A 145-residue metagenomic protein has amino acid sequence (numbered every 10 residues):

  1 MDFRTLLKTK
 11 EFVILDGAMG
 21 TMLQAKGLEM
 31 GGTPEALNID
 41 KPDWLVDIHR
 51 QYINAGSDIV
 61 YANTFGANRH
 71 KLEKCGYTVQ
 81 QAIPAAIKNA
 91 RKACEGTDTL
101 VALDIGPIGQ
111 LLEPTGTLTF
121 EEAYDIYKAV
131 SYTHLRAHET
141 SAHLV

Functional and structural regions predicted by a protein language model:
M1-A25, R91, E95: N-terminal amphipathic alpha-helix/helix-capping segment at the start of soluble metabolic enzymes
E11-F12, S57-D58, T97-T99: Short, well-ordered coil/turn segments that N-cap beta-strands
I14-D16, V60-A62, V101-L103: Hydrophobic faces of well-ordered beta-strands that scaffold small-molecule active sites in alpha/beta enzyme cores
M30-V46, Q110-I126: Active-site mouth loops of central-metabolism enzymes
T33-D40, I59-V79, E139: Glycine-rich, proline-tolerant flexible connector loops at the mouths of alpha/beta enzymes
F65, D104-Q110: Active-site beta-loop-alpha junctions enriched in small/polar residues
G76-T97: Alpha-helix-loop-beta-strand connector modules within alpha/beta enzyme cores
T133-T140: Conserved small/polar residues in nucleotide/adenosyl-binding loops
